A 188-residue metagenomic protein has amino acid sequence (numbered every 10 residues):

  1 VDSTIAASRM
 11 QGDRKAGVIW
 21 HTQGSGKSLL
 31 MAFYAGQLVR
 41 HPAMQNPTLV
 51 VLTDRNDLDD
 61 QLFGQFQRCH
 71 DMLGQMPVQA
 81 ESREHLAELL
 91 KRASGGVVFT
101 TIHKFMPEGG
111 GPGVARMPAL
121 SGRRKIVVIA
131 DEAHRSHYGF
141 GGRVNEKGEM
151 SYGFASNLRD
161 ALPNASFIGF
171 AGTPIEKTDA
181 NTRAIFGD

Functional and structural regions predicted by a protein language model:
V1-D188: RecA-like P-loop NTPase motor core of helicase/translocase proteins
